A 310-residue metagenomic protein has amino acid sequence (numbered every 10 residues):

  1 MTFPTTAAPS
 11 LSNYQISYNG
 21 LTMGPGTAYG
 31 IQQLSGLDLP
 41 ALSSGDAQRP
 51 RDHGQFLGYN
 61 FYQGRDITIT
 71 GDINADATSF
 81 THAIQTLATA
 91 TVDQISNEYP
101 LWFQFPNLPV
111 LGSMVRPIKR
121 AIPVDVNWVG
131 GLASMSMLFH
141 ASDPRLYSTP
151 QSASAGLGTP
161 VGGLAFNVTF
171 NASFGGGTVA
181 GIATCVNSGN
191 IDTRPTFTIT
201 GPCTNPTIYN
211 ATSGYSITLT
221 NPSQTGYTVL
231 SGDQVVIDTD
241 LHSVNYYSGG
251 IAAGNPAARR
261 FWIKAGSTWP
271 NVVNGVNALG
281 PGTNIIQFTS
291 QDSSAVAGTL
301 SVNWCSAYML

Functional and structural regions predicted by a protein language model:
M1-Q48: Polar/acidic, low-complexity leader/linker segments enriched in S/T/G and N/D
T2-F3, L132-D143, F166-A172, A278: Intrinsic low-complexity, intrinsically disordered or marginally ordered coil/linker segments
Q32-T68, I122-V124: Short, solvent-exposed beta-alpha or beta-beta edge segments that form flexible loop/patches at the rim of ligand
D52-S79, G130-R145, N284: Oligomerization/assembly interface segments of phage tail-like spikes and tubes
F61-Q104: Compositionally biased, low-complexity regions
I84-Y99, S148-A165: Charged, amphipathic alpha-helical segments and their flanking helix caps
N97-T149: Short beta-strand and beta-hairpin "edge-sheet" elements
S152-L310: Intrinsically disordered, low-complexity segments enriched in serine, threonine, and glycine
